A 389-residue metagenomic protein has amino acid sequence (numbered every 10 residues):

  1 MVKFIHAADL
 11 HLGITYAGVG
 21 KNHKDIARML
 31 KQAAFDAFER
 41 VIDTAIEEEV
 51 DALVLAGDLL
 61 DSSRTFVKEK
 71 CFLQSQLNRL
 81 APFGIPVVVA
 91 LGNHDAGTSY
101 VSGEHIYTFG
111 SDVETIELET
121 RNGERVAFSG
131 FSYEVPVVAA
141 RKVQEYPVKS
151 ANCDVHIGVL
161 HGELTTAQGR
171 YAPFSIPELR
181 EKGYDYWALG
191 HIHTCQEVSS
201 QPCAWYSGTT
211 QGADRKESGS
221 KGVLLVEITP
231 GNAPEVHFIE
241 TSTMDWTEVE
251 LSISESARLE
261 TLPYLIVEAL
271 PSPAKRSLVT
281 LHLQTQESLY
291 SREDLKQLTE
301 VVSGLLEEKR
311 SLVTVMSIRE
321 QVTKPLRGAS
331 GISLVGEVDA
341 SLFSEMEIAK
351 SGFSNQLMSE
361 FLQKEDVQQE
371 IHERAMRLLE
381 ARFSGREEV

Functional and structural regions predicted by a protein language model:
M1, V50, G84, R125 (+4 more regions): A general structural motif
M1-V67, D366, E387-E388: N-terminal active-site segment of His-dependent metallophosphoesterases
H6, L55, V89, G158 (+1 more regions): Structural beta-sheet core signal
H23, A52, S63-E227: His/Asp/Glu-rich metal-coordinating catalytic cores of metallo-dependent phosphodiesterases/hydrolases acting on
A34, F38, L73, L262: Aromatic/hydrophobic pocket-lining residues that form the small-molecule binding cavity in soluble enzyme cores
E39-E49, P147, L259-S272: A short, well-ordered alpha-helical element
C203, D214-S218, V223-L259: Glycine-rich, Lys/Arg-enriched anion-binding loops that position phosphate/diphosphate groups for phosphoryl
H237-V389: Accessory, non-catalytic peripheral segments of nucleic-acid enzymes
